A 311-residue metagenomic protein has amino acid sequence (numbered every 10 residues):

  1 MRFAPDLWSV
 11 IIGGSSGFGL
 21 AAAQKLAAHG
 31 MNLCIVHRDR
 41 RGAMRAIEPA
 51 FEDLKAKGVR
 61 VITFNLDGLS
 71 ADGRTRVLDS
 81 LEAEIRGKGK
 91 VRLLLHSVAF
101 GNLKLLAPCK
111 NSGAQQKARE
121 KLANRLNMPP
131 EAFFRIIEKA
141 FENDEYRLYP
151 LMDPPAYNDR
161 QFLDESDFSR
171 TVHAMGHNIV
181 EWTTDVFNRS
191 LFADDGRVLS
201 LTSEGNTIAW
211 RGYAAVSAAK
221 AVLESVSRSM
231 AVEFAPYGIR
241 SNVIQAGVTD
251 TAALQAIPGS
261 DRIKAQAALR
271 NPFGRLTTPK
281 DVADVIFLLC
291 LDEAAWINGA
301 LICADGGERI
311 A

Functional and structural regions predicted by a protein language model:
M1-D167, A256: Short-chain dehydrogenase/reductase
F3, I208, T251, F273 (+2 more regions): Short C-terminal tail/terminal secondary-structure segment of NAD(P)H-dependent dehydrogenase/reductase domains
L26, F234, L289: Aromatic pocket-lining residues of Rossmann-like dinucleotide-binding sites
L78, I179, T183-T184, S227 (+2 more regions): Short-chain dehydrogenase/reductase
A99-V222, S227-P236, V248-T249: Catalytic loop of short-chain dehydrogenase/reductase
G212-A215, P236, A246-N271, D281: A glycine/serine/threonine-rich, flexible loop-to-helix segment that serves as the NAD(P) cofactor-binding "lid"
R240-D250, C290, C303-D305: Conserved SDR Rossmann-fold cofactor-binding beta-strand/turn motif
V243, R275-A283, G307: Conserved loop-to-helix N-cap of the C-terminal "lid" that shapes the substrate pocket in Rossmann-like
